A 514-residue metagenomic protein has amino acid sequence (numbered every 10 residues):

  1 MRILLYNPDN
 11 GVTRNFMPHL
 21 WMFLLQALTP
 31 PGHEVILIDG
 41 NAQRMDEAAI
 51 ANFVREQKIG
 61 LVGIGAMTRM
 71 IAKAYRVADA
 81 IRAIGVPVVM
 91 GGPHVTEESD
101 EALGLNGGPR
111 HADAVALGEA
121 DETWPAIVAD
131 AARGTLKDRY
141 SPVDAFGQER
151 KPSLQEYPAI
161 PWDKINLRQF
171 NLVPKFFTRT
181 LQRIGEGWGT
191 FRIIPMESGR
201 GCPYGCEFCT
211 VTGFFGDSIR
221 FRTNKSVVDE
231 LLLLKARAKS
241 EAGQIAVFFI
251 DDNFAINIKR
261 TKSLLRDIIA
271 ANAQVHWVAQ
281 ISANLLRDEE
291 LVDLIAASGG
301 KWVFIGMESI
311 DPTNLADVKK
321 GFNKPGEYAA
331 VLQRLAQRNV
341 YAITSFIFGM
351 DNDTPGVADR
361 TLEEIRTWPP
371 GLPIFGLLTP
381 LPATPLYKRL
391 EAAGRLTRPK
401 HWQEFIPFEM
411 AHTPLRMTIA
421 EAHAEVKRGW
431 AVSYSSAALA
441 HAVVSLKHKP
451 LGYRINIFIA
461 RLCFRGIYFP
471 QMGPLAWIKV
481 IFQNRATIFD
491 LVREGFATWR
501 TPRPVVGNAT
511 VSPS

Functional and structural regions predicted by a protein language model:
M1-L231: Acidic, low-complexity intrinsically disordered segments
R2-P8, R14, E34, A51-G60 (+5 more regions): Radical SAM enzyme core and accessory elements
L5, I64, L117, F249-D251 (+2 more regions): Conserved beta-strand positions
V12-T13, V95-E101, Y204, K259 (+4 more regions): Flexible glycine/acidic-rich beta-alpha junction loops that bind and position SAM and/or redox cofactors in anaerobic
V89-M90, A116, V278, F304 (+2 more regions): Structural detector of well-ordered beta-strand residues that form the stable sheet scaffold of enzyme domains
E101-P125, L294-W302, R360-F375: Structural recognition of alpha->loop->beta junctions
D163-I343, F348-M350, T354-E363: Radical SAM [4Fe-4S] cluster-binding motif and immediate context
